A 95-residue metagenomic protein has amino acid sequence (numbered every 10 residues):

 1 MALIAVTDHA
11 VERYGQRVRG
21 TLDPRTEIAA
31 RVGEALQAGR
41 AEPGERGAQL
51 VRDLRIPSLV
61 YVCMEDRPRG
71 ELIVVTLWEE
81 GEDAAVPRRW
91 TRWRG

Functional and structural regions predicted by a protein language model:
M1-G95: Ribonuclease/tRNase effector modules and their secretory precursors
